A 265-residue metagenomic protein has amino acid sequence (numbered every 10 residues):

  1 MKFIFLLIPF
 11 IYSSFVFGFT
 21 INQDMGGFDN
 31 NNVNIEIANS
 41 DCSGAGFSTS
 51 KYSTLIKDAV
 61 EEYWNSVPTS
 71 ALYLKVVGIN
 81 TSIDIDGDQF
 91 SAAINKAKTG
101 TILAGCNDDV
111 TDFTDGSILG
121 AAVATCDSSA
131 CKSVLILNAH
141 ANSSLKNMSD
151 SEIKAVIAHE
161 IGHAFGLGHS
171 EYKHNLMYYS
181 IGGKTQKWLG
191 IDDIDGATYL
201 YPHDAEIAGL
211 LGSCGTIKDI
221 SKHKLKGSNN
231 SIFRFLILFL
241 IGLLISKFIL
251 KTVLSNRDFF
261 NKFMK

Functional and structural regions predicted by a protein language model:
M1-I4, K265: Positively charged n-region of N-terminal signal peptides that target proteins for export
V16-M264: Zinc-dependent metalloendopeptidases
